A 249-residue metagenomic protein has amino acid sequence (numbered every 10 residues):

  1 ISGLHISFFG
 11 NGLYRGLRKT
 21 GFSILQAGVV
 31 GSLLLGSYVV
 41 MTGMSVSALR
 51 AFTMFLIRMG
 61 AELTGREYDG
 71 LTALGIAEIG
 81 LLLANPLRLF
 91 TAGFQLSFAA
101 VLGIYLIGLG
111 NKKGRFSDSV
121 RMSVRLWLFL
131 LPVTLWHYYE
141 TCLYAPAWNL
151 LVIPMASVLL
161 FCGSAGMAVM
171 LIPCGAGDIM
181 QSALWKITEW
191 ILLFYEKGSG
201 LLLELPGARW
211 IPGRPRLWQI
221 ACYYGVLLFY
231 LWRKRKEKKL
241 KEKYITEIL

Functional and structural regions predicted by a protein language model:
I1-W148, P215-I248: Hydrophobic alpha-helical transmembrane segments in multi-pass membrane proteins
G103-A208: Alpha-helical transmembrane segments of multi-pass integral membrane proteins
S182-K236, E242: C-terminal membrane-adjacent module
